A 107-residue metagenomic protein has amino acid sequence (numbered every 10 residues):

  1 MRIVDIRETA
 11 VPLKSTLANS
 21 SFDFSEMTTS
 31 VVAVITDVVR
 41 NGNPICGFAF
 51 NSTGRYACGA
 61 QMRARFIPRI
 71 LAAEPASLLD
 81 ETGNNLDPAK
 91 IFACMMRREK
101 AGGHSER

Functional and structural regions predicted by a protein language model:
M1-Q61, R65: Structured beta-strand/loop patches that form or line metal/cofactor-binding pockets in enzymes
V39-R107: Metal- or metallocofactor-binding catalytic centers and their adjacent structured scaffolds across diverse enzyme
